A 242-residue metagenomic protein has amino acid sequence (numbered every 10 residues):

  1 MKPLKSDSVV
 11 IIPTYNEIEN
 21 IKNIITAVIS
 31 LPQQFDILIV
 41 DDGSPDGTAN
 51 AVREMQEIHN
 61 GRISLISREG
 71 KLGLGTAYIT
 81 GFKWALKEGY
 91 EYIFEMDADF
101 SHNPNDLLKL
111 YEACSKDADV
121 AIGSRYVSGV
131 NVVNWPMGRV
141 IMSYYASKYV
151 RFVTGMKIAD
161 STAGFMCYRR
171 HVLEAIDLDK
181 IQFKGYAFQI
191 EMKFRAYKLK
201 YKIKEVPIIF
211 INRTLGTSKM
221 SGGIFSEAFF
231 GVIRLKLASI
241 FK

Functional and structural regions predicted by a protein language model:
M1-S8, N23, K148, V153-G155 (+1 more regions): Hydrophobic helical membrane-anchoring modules
I12, Q34-S44, I66-S67, M96: Short beta-strand/loop segment that forms part of the nucleotide-sugar
I12-T26, G43: Active-site beta-to-alpha loop of glycosyltransferases that engages the nucleotide-sugar donor
E19-N23, D46-M55: Acidic helix N-cap motif at the loop->helix transition within catalytic regions of sugar-transfer enzymes
I21, V28, G81, D99 (+4 more regions): Residue-level signature of catalytic and energy-coupling elements of molecular machines, predominantly ATP/GTP-dependent
T26-F35: Short, acidic, metal-binding catalytic loop of nucleotide-sugar glycosyltransferases
D41-N50, F100: A conserved acidic beta->alpha catalytic loop
I66-K87, Y92, P104-Y186, R213-F230: Acceptor/aglycone-binding surface of glycosyltransferases and processive sugar-polymer synthases
